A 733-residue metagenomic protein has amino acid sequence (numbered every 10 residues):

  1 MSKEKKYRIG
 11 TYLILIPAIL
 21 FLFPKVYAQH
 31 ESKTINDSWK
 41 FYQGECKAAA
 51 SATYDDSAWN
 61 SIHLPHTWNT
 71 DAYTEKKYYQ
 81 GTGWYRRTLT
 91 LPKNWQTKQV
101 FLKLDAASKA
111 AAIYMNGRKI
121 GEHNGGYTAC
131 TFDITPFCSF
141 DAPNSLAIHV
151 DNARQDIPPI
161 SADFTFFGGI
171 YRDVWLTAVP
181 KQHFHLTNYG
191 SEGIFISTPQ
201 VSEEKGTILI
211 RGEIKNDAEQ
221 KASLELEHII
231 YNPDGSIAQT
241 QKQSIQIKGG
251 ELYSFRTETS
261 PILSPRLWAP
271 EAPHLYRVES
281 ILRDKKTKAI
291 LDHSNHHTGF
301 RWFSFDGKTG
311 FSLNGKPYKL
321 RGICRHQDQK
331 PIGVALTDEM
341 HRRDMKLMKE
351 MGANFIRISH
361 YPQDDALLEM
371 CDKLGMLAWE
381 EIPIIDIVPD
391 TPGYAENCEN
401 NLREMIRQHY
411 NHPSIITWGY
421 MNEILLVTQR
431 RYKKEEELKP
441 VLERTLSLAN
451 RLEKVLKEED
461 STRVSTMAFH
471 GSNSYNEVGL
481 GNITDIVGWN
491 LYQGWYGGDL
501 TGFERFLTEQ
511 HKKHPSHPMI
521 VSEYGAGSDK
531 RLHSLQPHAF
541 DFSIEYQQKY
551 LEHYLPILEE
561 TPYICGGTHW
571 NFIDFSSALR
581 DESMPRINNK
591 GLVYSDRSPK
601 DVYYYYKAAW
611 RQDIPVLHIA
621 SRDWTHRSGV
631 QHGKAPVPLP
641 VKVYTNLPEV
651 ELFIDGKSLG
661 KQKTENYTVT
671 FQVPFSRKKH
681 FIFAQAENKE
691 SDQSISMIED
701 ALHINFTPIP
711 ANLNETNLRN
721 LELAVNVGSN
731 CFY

Functional and structural regions predicted by a protein language model:
M1-H30: Bacterial Sec-dependent N-terminal signal peptides
K33-I35, E45, E75-K76, Q80-T187 (+6 more regions): Accessory beta-strand-rich segments of carbohydrate-active enzymes
Q43, S61-Y73, R118, A153 (+5 more regions): Extended substrate-binding grooves/exosites of carbohydrate-active enzymes
T82, D141-P143, K205, K248-L252 (+2 more regions): Solvent-exposed, conformationally flexible loop/turn segments
I113-M115, E204-Q246, Y253-R256, P638-K661 (+1 more regions): Beta-strand-rich binding/interaction modules
C138-D141, R211-D306: Extended acidic/polar, glycine-enriched regions that form or flank non-catalytic beta-rich accessory modules
Q182-D217, K607-L647, I709-L718: Surface beta-strand/loop "capping" patches
A711-Y733: Compositionally biased, intrinsically disordered or flexible polar/acidic segments
